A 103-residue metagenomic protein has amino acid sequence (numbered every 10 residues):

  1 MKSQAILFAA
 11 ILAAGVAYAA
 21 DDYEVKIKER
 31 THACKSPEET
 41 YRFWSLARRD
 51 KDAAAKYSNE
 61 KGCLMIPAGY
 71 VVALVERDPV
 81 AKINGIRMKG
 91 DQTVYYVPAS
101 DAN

Functional and structural regions predicted by a protein language model:
M1-I6: Bacterial N-terminal signal peptides that target proteins for export
F8, S58: Generic anion/oxyanion-binding catalytic loop in active/binding sites
A10-A19: Hydrophobic h-region of N-terminal signal peptides that target proteins for export in Gram-negative bacteria
A19-Y57, I66, D101-N103: SH3-family beta-barrel domains
I66-P98: SH3/SH3-like beta-barrel superfamily modules
